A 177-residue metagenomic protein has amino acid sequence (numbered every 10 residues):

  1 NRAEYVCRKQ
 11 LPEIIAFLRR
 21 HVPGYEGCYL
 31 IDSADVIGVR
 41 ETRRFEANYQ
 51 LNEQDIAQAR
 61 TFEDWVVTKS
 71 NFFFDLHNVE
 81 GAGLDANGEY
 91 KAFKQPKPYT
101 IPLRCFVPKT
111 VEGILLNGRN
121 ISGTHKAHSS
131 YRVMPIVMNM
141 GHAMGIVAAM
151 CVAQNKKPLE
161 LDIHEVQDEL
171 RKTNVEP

Functional and structural regions predicted by a protein language model:
N1-E176: Flavin (FAD/FMN)-binding glycine-rich loop and adjacent Rossmann-like elements that form
